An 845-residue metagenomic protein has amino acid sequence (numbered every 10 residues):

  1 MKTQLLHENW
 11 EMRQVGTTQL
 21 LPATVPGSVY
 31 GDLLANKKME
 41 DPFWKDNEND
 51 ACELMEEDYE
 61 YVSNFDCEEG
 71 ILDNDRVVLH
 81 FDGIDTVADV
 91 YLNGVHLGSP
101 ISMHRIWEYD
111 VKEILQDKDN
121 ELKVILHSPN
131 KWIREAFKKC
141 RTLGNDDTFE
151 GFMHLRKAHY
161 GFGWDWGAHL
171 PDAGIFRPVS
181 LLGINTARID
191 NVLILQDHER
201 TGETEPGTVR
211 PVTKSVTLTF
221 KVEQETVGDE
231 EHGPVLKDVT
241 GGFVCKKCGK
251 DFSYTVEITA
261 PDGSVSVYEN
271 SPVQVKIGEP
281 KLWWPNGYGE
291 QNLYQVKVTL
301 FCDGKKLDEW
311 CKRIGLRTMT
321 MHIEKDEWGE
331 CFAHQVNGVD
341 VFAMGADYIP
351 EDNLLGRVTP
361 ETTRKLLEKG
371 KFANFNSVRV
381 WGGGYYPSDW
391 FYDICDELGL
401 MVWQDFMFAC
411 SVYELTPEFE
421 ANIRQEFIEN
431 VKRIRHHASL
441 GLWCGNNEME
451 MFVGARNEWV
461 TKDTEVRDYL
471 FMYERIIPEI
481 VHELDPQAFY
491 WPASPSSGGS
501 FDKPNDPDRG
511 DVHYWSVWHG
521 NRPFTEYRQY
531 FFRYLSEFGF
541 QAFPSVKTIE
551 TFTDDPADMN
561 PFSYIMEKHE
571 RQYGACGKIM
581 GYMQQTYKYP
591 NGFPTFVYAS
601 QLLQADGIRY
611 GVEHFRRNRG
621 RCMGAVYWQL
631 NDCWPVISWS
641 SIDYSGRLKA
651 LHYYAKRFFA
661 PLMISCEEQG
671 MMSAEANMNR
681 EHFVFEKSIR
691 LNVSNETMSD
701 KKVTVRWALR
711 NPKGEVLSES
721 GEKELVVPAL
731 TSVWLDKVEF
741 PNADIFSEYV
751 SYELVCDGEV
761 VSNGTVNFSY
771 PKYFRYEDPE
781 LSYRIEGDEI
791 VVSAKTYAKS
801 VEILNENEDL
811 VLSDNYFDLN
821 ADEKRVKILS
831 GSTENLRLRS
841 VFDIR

Functional and structural regions predicted by a protein language model:
M1-S377, D508, R617-N618, R647 (+1 more regions): Secreted/periplasmic carbohydrate-active enzymes, especially glycoside hydrolases
Q14-V15, G174, W443, E479-H482 (+3 more regions): Substrate-binding clefts and catalytic carboxylate motifs of secreted carbohydrate-active enzymes
D165-A168, P285, D347-T359, N374-G384 (+4 more regions): The substrate-binding groove and active-site-proximal loops of carbohydrate-active enzymes, especially glycoside
V341, A373-V378, D396-M401, H436-L442 (+2 more regions): Loop/turn elements at helix/coil->beta-strand transitions in domains of secreted/extracellular proteins
M344-A346, V378-V380, V402-Q404, Y534-S536 (+1 more regions): Hydrophobic faces of well-ordered beta-strands that scaffold small-molecule active sites in alpha/beta enzyme cores
K369-G370, C395, I434, F615: Generic structural signal for hydrophobic
S377-A421, P504-N521: Aromatic-lined substrate-binding rim segments of carbohydrate-active enzymes
L415-G499: Active-site neighborhood of glycoside hydrolase catalytic domains
